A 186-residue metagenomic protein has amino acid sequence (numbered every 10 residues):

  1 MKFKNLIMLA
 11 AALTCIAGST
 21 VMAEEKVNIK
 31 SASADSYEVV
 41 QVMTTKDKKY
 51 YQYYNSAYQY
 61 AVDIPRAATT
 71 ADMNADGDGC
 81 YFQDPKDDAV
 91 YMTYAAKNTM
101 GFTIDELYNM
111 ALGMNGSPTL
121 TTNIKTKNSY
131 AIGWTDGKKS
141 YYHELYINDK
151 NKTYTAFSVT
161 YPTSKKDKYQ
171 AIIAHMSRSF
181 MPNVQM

Functional and structural regions predicted by a protein language model:
K2-M8, S19-G79, K86, K150-N151 (+1 more regions): N-terminal targeting sequences that direct proteins away from the cytosol to non-cytosolic compartments
L13-S19: Hydrophobic h-region of N-terminal signal peptides that target proteins for export in Gram-negative bacteria
A34, Y94, A111-L112: Mature soluble domains of exported/periplasmic/lumenal proteins and thiol-rich metal-chelating peptides
Y60-V62, V90-Y91, Y141-H143, T155: Short beta-strand segments
R66-T69, A95-G101, Y146-K152: A short, sequence-level motif marking secondary-structure junctions
G79-P85, A131-W134: Generic recognition of long tandem-repeat/solenoid scaffolds
Y81-E106: A short acidic-to-branched-hydrophobic micro-motif
Y108-T163: Signature of long, low-cysteine stretches enriched in small and polar/charged residues
